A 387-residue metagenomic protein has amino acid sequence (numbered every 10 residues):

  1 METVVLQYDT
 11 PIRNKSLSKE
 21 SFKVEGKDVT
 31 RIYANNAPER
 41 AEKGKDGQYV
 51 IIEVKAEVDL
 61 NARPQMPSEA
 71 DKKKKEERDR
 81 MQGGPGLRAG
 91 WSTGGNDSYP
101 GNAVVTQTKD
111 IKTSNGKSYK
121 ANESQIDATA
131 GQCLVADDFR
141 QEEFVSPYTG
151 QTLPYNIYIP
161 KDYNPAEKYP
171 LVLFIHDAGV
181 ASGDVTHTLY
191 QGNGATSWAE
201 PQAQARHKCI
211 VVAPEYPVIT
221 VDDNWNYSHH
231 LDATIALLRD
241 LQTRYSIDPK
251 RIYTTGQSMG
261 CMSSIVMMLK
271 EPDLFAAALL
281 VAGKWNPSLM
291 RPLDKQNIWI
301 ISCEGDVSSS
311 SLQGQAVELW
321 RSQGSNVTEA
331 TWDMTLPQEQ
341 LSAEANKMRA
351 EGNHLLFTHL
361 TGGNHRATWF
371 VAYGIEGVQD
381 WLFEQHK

Functional and structural regions predicted by a protein language model:
M1-T3, G26-Y169: A domain-start/cap signature at the N-terminus of enzymes
E2-S16: A short glycine/threonine-centered beta-strand motif
D162-E167, V221-S258: Gly/Ser-rich "nucleophile elbow"/oxyanion-hole loop immediately N-terminal to the catalytic nucleophile in hydrolases
L171, I175-I235: Active-site machinery of serine-nucleophile hydrolases
H207-C209, L293-I298, N353: Short, proline-enriched alpha-helix->beta-strand connector loops that line the catalytic pocket of alpha/beta-hydrolase
T243-R244, K250-D294: Primarily recognizes the serine-hydrolase "nucleophile elbow" in alpha/beta-hydrolase and SGNH/GDSL folds
L289, W299-S310, S325-K387: C-terminal catalytic histidine-bearing segment of alpha/beta-hydrolase fold enzymes
